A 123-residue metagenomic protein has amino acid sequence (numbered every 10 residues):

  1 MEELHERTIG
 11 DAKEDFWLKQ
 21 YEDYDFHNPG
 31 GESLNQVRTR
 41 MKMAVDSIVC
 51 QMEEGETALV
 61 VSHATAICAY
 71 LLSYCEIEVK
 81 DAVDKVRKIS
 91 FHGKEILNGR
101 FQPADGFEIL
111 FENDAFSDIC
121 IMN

Functional and structural regions predicted by a protein language model:
M1-K42, L97-G99: Phosphate-handling substructures
E3-D15, E54, L72-N123: Acidic, low-complexity terminal tails and accessory targeting/binding regions of phosphate-metabolizing enzymes
R38, K42-V49, L71: Non-transmembrane alpha-helical segments in soluble domains of secreted/periplasmic/extracellular proteins
I48-E56: Glycine-rich phosphate-binding loop signature in dinucleotide/nucleotide-binding domains
E56-S62, A66: Beta-strand elements within well-structured catalytic alpha/beta cores of enzymes that handle phosphate/sulfate esters
T65, Y70-S73: A contiguous, mid-protein "functional segment" used to position or interact with cofactors/ions or partner subunits
